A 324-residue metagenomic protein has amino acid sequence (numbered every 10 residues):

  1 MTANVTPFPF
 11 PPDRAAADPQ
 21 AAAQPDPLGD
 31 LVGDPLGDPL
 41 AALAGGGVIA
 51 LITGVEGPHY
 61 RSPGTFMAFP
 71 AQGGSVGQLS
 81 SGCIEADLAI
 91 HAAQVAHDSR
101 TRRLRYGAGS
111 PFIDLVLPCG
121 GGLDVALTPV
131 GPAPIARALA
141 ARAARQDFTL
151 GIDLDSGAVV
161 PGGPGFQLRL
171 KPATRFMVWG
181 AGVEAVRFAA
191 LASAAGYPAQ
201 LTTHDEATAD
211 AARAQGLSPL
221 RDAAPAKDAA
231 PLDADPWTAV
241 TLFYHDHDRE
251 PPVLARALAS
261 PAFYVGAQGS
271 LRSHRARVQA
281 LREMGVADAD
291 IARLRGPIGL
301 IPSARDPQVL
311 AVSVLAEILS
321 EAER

Functional and structural regions predicted by a protein language model:
T2-R221, A230-T238, P252, S273 (+2 more regions): Segments forming oxygen-rich coordination pockets for charged ligands
G77, S81, L242-F243, G266 (+2 more regions): Glycine- and other small-residue-rich loops at beta-strand/loop junctions that grip anionic moieties
A133, P225-A229, G299-R305: A short acidic, often aromatic-flanked loop/helix-cap motif at beta-alpha or helix-coil junctions that lines enzyme
T202, A239, Y244-H245, A255-A280: ADP-ribose/adenylate-binding Rossmann-like module
H247-P251: Beta-loop-alpha module in the N-terminal Rossmann-like domain of NAD(P)-dependent dehydrogenases, especially those
F263, Q268-R324: Adenosine-phosphate binding glycine-rich loop
